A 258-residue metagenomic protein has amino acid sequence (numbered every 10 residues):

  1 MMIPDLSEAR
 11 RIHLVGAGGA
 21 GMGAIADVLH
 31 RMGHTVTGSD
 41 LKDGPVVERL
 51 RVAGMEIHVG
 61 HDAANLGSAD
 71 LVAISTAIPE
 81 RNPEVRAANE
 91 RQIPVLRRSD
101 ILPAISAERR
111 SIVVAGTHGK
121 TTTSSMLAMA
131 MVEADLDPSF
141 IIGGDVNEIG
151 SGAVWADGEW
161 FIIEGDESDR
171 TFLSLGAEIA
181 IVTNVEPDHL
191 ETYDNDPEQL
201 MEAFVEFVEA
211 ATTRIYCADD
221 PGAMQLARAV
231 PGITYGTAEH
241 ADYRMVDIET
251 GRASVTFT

Functional and structural regions predicted by a protein language model:
M1-E56, S68, V72, A88-I93 (+3 more regions): ATP-dependent carboxylate-amine ligase
A9-L14, R98-V146, M245: Walker A (P-loop) phosphate-binding motif
T35-D40, S139-I141, I162, T234: Short beta-strand "acidic-cap" motif of Rossmann-like dinucleotide-binding folds
D40-K42, G144, D219-D220: Residues in the short beta-alpha loop(s) of Rossmann-like NAD(P)-binding domains
V47-R51, H58, A64-I74, I78-R97 (+5 more regions): Acidic, Mg2+-coordinating active-site environments of NTP-dependent enzymes
V154-D157: Conserved motor-coupling elements within RecA-like helicase/translocase cores
E159-S168: Switch II (G3) loop of P-loop NTPases
D169-G176: Switch II of P-loop NTPase G domains
